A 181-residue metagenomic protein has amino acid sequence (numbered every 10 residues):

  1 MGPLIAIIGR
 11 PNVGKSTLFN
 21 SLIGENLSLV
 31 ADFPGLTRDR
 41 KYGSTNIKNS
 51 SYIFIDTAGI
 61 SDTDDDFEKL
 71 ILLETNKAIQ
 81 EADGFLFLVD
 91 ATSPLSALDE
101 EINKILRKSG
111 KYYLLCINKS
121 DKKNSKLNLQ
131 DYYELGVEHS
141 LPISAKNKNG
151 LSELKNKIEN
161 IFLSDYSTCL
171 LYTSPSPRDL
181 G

Functional and structural regions predicted by a protein language model:
V13: ATP-binding Walker
S16: Walker A/P-loop
G24-K48: Switch I (effector-binding) loop of TRAFAC-class P-loop GTPase G-domains
I53-D66: Switch II (G3) loop of P-loop NTPases
N76-V137: Conserved C-terminal guanine-recognition region of P-loop GTPase G domains, centered on the G4
D121-T168: Canonical P-loop GTPase G-domain recognition
Y172-G181: Single conserved hydrophobic/aromatic residue that forms the stacking wall/gate of nucleotide- or nucleobase-binding
